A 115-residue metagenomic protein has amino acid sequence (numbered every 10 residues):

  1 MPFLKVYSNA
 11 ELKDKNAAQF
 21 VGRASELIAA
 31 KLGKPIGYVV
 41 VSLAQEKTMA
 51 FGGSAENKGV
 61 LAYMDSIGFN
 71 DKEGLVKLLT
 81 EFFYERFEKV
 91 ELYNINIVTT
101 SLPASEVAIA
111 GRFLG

Functional and structural regions predicted by a protein language model:
M1-G115: Interaction-mediating elements
